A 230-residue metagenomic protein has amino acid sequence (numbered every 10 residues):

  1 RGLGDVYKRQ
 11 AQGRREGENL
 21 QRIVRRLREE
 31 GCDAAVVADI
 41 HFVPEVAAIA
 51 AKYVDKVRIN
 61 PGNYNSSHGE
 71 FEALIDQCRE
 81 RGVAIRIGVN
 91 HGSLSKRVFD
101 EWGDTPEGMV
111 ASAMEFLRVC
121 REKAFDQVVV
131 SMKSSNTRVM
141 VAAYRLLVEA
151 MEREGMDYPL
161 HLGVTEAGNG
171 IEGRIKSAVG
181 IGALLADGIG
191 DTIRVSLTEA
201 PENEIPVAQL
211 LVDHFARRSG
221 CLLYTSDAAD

Functional and structural regions predicted by a protein language model:
G2-Y7, D227-D230: Short, small-residue-biased leader/transition segments that mark boundaries at the very start of proteins
D5, C32-A34, D55, R81-V83 (+3 more regions): Short, well-ordered coil/turn segments that N-cap beta-strands
K8-R9, R58, R86, R194: Conserved beta-strand positions in the central sheet of alpha/beta enzyme cores
K8-V24, P61-N65, S131-S135: Glycine-rich, proline-tolerant flexible connector loops at the mouths of alpha/beta enzymes
A11-Y53: N-terminal active-site wall of soluble small-molecule enzyme domains
V37-A47, V54-L74: Hydrophobic, well-structured modules enriched for small/aliphatic residues and gly/pro motifs, marking either
S66-K123: Conserved anion-binding
F99-L223: Catalytic alpha/beta core domains of metabolic enzymes, predominantly
